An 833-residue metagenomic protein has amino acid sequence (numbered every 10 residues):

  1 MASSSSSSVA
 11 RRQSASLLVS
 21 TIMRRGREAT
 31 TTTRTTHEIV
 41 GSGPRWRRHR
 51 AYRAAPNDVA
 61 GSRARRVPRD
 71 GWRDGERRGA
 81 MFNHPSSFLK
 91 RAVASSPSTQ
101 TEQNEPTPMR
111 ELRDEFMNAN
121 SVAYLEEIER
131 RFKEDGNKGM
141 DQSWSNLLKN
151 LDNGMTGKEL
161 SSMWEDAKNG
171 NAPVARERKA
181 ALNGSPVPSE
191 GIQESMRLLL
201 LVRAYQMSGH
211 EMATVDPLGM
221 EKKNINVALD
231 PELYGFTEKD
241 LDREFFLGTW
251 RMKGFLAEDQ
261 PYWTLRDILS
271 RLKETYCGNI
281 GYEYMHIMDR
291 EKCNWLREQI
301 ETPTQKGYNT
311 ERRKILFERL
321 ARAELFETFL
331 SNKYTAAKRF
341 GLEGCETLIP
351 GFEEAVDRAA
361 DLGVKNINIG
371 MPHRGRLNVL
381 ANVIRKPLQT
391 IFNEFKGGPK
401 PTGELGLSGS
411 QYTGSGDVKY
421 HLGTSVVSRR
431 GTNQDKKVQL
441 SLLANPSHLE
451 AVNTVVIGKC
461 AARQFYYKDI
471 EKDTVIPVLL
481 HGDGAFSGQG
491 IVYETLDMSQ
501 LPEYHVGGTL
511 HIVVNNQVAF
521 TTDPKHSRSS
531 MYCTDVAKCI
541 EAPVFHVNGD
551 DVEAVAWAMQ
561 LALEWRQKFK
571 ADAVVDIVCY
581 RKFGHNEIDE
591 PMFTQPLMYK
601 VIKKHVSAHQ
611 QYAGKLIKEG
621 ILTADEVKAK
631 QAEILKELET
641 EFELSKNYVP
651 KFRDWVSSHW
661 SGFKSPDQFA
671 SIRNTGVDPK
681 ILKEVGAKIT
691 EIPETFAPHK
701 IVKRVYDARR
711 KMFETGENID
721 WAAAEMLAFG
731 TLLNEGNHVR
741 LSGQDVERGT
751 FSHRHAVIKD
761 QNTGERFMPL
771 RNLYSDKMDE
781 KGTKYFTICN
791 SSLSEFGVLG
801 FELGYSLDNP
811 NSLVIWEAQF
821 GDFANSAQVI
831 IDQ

Functional and structural regions predicted by a protein language model:
A2-A29, T35-N57, G61-R63, R69-W72 (+7 more regions): Conserved internal helical-beta-strand scaffold that buttresses enzyme catalytic cores
S195, V552-M559, H609: Amphipathic alpha-helical transducer elements in NTP-driven molecular machines
V518-F520, A554, K582-F583: Short gly/pro/ser/thr-enriched loop/turn and capping motifs at secondary-structure boundaries
H546, A554, M559-Q567, D572 (+1 more regions): C-terminal catalytic or substrate-handling cores of phosphate/nucleotide- and metal-cofactor-dependent proteins acting
G549: Active-site donor-binding loop signature of nucleotide-sugar glycosyltransferases
C579: Flexible glycine-/small-residue-rich
Q595-P596, K600-V601: Glycine-rich loop/linker segments at domain edges
